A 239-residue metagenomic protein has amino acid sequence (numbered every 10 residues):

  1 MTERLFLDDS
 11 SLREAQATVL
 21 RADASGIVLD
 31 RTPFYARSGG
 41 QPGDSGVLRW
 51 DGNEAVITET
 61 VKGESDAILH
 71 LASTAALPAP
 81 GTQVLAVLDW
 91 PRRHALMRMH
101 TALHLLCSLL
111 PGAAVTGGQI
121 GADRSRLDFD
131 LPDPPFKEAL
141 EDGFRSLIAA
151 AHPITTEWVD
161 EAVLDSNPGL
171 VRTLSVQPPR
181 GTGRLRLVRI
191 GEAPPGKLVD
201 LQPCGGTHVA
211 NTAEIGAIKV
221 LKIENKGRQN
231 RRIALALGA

Functional and structural regions predicted by a protein language model:
M1-A239: Active-/binding-site microenvironments in catalytic and ligand-binding cores
